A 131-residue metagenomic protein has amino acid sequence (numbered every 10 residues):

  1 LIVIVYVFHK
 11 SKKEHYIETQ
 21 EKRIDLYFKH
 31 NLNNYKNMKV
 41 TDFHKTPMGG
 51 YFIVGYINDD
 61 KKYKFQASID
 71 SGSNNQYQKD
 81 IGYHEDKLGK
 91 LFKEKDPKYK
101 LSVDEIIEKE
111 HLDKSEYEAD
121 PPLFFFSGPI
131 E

Functional and structural regions predicted by a protein language model:
I2-K61: N-terminal export/targeting and maturation segments
Q66-E131: Extracytoplasmic electrostatic interaction patches
